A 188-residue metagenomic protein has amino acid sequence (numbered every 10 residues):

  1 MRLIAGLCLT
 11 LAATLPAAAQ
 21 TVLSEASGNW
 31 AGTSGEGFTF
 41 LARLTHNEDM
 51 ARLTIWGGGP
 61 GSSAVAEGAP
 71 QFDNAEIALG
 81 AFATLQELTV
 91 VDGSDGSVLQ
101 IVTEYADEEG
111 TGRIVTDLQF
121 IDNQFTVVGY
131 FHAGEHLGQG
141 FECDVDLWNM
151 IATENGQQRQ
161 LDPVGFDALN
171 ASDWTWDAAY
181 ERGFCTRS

Functional and structural regions predicted by a protein language model:
A5-T14: Bacterial N-terminal signal peptides
L15-A19: Sec/Tat signal peptide C-region and signal peptidase I cleavage site
T21-T33, G80-G96: Beta-propeller blade termini
A31-T45, T54, D92-Y105: Acidic/hydrophobic-patterned starts of short beta strands in beta-sheet-rich repeat architectures
F38, M50-R52, G110-V115: Short, surface-exposed coil-to-beta transition loops
A51-A69, D117-D122: Beta-propeller blade repeat segments, especially FG-GAP/WD-type strand-to-loop junctions in 6- to 7-bladed propeller
A66-A81: A low-complexity, Ser/Thr/Gly/Pro-enriched, surface-exposed linker/loop concept that marks segments flanking
G96-S188: Acidic, small-residue rich beta-repeat scaffolds with periodic aromatic anchors
